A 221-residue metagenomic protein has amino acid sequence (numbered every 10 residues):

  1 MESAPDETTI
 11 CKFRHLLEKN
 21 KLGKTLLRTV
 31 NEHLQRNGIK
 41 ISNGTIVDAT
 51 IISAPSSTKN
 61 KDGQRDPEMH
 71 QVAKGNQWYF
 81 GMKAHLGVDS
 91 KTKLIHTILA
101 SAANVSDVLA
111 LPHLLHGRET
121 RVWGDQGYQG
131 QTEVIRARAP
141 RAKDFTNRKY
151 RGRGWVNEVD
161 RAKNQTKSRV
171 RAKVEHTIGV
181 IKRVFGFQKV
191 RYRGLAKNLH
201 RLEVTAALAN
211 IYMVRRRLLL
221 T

Functional and structural regions predicted by a protein language model:
M1-P140, N147, E203-A209, R217: Polybasic low-complexity intrinsically disordered regions
L17, I181-V184, I211: Generic structural signal for hydrophobic core residues of well-folded globular domains
L94, G186-V190, N210-T221: Short helix-capping/linker segments at secondary-structure and domain boundaries
A100, Y192-A196, L219-T221: Composition- and surface-driven signal marking solvent-exposed, interaction-prone regions in large proteins
H116, T120-R121, Q126-H200: Helix-centered, glycine/charged polyanion-binding patches within enzymatic domains that contact phosphate-containing
